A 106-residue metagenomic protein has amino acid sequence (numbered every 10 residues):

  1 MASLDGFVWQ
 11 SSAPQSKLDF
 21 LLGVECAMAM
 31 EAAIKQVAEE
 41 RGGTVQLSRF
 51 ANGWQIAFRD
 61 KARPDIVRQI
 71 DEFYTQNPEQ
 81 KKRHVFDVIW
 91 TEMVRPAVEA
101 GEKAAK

Functional and structural regions predicted by a protein language model:
M1-G6, M30-K106: Compact alpha-helical subdomains of small soluble proteins
M1-L22: Immediate post-signal-peptide N-terminus of mature secreted/exported proteins
K17-E25, V67-D71: Extracytoplasmic/secreted envelope proteins and their assembly/folding machinery, especially bacterial periplasmic
